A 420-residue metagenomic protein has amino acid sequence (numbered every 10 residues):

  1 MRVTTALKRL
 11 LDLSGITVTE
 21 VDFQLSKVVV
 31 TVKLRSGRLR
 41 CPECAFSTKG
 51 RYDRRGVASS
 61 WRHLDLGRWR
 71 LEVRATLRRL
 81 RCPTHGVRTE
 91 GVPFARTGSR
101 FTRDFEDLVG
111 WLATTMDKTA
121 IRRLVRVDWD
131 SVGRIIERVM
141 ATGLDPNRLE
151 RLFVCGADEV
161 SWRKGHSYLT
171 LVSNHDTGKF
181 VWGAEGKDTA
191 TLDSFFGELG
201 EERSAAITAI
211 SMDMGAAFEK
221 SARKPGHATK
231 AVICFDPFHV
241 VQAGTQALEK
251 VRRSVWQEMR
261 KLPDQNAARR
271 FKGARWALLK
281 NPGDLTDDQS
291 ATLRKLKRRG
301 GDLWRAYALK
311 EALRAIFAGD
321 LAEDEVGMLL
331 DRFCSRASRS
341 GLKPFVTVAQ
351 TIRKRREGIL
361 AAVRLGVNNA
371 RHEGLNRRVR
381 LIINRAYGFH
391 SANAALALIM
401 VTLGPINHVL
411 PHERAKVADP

Functional and structural regions predicted by a protein language model:
M1-V29, L34-S36, T102-D104, L124-D236 (+2 more regions): Long C-terminal interaction/binding lobes of large macromolecular proteins
V28-R38, W69-T76: Short, flexible, mixed-charge glycine/proline-rich loop motifs that serve as phosphate/nucleic-acid-contacting
L34, R38, E43, G50 (+7 more regions): Acidic/histidine-rich catalytic cores and adjacent linkers of DNA breakage/strand-transfer/modification proteins
A45-T48, R54-H166, A205, I359-L360: Short, positively charged, Gly/Tyr-enriched micro-motifs that form contact patches at catalytic or ligand/partner
A58-W61, P93-T97, W129, W182 (+4 more regions): Tryptophan-centered motif/residue detector
A95-R96, K230-I233, V255-M259: Short, polar/flexible loop-turn hinges at active-site or ligand-entry regions and domain interfaces
T170, T245-W256: Short, surface-exposed amphipathic charged segments that create phosphate/polyanion-binding patches used for binding
